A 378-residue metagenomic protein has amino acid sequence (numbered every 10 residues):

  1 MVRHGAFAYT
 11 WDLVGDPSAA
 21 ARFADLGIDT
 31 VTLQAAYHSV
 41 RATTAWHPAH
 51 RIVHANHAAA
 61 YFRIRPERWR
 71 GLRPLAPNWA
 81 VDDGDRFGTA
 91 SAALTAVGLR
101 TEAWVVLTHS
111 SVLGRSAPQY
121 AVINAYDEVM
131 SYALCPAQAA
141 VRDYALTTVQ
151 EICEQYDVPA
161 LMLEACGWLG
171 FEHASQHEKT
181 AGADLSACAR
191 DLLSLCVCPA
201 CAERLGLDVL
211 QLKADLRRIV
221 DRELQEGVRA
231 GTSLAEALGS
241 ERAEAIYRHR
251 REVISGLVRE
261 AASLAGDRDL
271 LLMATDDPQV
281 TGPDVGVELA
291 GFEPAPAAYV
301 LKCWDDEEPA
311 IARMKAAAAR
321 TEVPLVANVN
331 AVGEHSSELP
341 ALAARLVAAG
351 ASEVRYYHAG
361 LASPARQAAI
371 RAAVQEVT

Functional and structural regions predicted by a protein language model:
H4-A8, D29-Q34, T101-V105, P159-L163 (+4 more regions): Hydrophobic faces of well-ordered beta-strands that scaffold small-molecule active sites in alpha/beta enzyme cores
H4-V14, R65-G84, E128-D143, A243-V253 (+2 more regions): The substrate-binding groove and active-site-proximal loops of carbohydrate-active enzymes, especially glycoside
W11-D25, V141-I152, P278-E293, A310-M314 (+1 more regions): Short, acidic/polar
P17-T44, P48, V53-A58, E151-A160 (+2 more regions): Catalytic domains of carbohydrate-active enzymes, especially glycoside hydrolases
T30-H57, D83-Y126, A160-L169: Glycine-rich, aromatic-flanked loop segments that form ligand/cofactor-binding clefts across common enzyme folds
L33-R41, S233-S240, D284-A310, Y357-A359: Aromatic- and acid-rich polysaccharide-binding/catalytic face of secreted or lumenal carbohydrate-active enzymes
D127-L264, D269-P278, G282-A290: Polysaccharide-binding and catalytic clefts of secreted carbohydrate-active enzymes
P296-I311, N328-V377: Substrate-binding cleft of secreted/luminal carbohydrate-active enzymes
